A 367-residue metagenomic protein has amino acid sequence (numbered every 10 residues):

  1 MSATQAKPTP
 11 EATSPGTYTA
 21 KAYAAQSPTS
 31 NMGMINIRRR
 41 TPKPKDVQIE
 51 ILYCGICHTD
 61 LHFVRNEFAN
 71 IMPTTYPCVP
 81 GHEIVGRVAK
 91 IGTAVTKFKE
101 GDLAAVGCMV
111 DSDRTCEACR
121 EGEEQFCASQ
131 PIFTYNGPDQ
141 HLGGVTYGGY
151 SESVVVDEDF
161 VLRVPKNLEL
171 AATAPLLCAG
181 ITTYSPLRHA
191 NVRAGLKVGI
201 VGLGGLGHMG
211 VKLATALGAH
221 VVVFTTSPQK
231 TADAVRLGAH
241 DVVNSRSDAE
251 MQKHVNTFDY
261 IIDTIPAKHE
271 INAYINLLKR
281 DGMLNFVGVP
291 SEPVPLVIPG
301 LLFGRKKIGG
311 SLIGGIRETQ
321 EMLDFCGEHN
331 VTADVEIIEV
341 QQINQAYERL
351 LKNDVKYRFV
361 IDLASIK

Functional and structural regions predicted by a protein language model:
S2-Y18, N272, I316-K367: C-terminal hydrophobic helical "lid"/dimerization subdomain of Rossmann-like NAD(P)H-dependent oxidoreductases
R38-C54, F68-R120, Q125, Y147 (+1 more regions): Glycine-rich beta-strand-centered segment in the early N-terminal region that forms part of a ligand/cofactor-binding
P73, S112-V201: NAD(P)H dinucleotide-binding glycine-rich loop of Rossmann-like/cofactor-binding domains, especially the beta1-alpha1
L103, K197, G282-M283, K307: Short glycine-centered segments of the SAM/dcSAM-binding site in methyltransferase folds
A179, G202-L206, V289: Glycine-rich Rossmann-fold phosphate-binding loop(s) that bind the pyrophosphate of adenine dinucleotide cofactors
A194-L203, L213-A273: Adenosine-nucleotide cofactor-binding segment
L278-K279: Helix-to-beta-strand junctions that scaffold the AdoMet/dcAdoMet cofactor pocket in Class I SAM-dependent enzymes
M283-N285, L296-E336: Rossmann-fold dehydrogenase core element
